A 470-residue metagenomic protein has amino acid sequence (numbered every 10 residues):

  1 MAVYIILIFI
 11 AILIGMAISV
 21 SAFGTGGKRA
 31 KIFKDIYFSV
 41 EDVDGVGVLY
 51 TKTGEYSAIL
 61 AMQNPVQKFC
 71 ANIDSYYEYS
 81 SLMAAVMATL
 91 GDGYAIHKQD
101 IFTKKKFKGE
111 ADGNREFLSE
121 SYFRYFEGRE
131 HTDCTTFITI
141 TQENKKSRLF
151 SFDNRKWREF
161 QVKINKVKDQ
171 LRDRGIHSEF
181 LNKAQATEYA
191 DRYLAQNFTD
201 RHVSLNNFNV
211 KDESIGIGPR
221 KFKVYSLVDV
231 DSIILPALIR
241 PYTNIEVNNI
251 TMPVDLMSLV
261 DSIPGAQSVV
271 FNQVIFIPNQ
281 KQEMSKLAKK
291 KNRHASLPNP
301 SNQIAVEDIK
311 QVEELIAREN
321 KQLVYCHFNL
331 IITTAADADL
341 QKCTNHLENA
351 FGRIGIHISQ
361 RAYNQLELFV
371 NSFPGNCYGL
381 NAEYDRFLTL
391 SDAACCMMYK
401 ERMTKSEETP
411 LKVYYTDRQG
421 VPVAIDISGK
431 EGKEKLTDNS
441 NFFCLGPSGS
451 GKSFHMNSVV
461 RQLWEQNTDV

Functional and structural regions predicted by a protein language model:
V3-E401: Extended, folded cores of ATP/NTP-driven motor/assembly subunits in large transport and secretion machines
L49, P65, N72-Y76, S80-A88 (+2 more regions): Glycine-rich phosphate-binding loop of nucleotide-binding enzymes
F387-M398, R402-P422: Pre-P-loop entry segment of helicase/translocase ATPase cores
